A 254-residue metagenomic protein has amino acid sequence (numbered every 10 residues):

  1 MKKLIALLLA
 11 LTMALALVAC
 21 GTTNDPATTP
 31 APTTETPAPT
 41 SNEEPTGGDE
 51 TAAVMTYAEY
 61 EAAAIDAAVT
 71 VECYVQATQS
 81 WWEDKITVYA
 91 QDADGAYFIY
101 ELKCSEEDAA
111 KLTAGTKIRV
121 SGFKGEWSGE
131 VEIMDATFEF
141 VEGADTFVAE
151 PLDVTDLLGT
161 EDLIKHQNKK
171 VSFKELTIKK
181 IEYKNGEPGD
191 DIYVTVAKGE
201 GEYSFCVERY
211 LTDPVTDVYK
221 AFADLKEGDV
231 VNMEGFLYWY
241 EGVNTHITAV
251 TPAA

Functional and structural regions predicted by a protein language model:
M1-V18: Sec-dependent bacterial lipoprotein signal peptides
A6-L7, P39, G47-G48: Short amphipathic alpha-helical "recognition" segments used for binding
A16-P30, T34-T36: Bacterial lipoprotein signal-peptidase II cleavage site
T22-T23, N42-A254: OB-fold single-stranded nucleic acid-binding module
T36, S41-N42: Intrinsic-disorder/low-complexity detector
